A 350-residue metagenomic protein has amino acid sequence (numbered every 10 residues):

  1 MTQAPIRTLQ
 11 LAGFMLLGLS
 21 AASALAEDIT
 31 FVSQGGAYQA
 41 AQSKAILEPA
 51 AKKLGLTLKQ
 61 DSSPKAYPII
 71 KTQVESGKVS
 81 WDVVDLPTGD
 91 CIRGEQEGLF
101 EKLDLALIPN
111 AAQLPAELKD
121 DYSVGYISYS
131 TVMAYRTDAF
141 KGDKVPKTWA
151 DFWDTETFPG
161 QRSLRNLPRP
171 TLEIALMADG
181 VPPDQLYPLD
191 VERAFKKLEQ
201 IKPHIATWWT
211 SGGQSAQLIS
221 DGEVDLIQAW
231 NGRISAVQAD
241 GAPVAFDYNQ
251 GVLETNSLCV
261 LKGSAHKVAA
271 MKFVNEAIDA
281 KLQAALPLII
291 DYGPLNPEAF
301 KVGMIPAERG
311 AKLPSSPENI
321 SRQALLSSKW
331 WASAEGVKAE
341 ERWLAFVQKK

Functional and structural regions predicted by a protein language model:
E27-R93: Early extracytoplasmic/lumenal segment of secretory-pathway proteins
G36-S43, V79-S220: Extracytoplasmic ligand-binding site segments that recognize negatively charged/polar headgroups
C91-R93, S220, L226-P243: A ligand-binding cleft/hinge motif common to bilobed small-molecule-binding domains
G94-K102, L114-D121, A236-Y248, E308-K312: Ligand-binding "clamshell"
Y129, E192-I201, Q238-S264, P306-R309: Periplasmic-binding protein-like
V132-A139, M177-G180, T255-A269, V274 (+1 more regions): A bilobed periplasmic-binding-protein/Venus flytrap-type ligand-binding module shared by bacterial periplasmic
T157-P170, A277-K301: Periplasmic-binding protein-like
L286-K350: C-terminal capping/gating helix-and-loop segments adjacent to ligand/active sites or protein-protein/ligand interfaces
